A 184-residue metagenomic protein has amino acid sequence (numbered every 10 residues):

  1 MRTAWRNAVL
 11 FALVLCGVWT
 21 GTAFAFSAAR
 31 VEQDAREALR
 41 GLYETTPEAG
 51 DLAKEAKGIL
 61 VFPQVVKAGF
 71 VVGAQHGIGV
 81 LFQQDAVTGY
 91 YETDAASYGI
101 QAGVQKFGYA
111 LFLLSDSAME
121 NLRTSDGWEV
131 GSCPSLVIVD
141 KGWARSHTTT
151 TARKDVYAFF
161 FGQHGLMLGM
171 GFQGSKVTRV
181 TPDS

Functional and structural regions predicted by a protein language model:
M1-F11: Bacterial N-terminal signal peptides that target proteins for export
A4, G21-A23: N-terminal compositionally biased, intrinsically disordered segments and leader/signal-like regions
A4-W5, C16, D140: General structural signal for secondary-structure boundaries
V9-T20: Bacterial N-terminal signal peptides
A25-S184: Small-residue-enriched, tightly packed secondary-structure blocks
